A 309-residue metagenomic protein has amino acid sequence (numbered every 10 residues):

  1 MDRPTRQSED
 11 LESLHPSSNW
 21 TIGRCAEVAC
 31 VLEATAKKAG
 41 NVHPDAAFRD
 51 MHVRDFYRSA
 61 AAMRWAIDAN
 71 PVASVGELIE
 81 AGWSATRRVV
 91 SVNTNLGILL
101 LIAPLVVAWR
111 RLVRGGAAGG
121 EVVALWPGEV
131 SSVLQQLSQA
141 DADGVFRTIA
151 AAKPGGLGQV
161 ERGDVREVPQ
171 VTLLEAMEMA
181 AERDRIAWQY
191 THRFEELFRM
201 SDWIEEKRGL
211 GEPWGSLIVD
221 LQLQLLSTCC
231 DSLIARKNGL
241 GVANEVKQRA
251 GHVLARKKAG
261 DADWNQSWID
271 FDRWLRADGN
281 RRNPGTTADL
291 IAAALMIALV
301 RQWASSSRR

Functional and structural regions predicted by a protein language model:
D2-A73, W109-G279, V300-R309: Phosphate-rich cofactor/ligand-interacting catalytic cores and adjacent structured alpha/beta frameworks
V75-V90: Active-site cofactor/substrate anionic-group-binding motifs, chiefly glycine- and Lys/Arg-rich phosphate-binding loops
L78, G97-L101, V145, W214-L221 (+2 more regions): Residue-level detector of well-ordered alpha-helical segments, enriched for hydrophobic/aromatic packing positions
A81, A85, L101-A108, E129: Generic beta-strand or strand-like secondary-structure segments
T86-V92, L96, W109-L112, A117: Acidic catalytic motifs of isoprenoid enzymes
V90-P104, N280-M296: Conserved phosphate/anionic-ligand binding catalytic regions in large, soluble enzymes, centered on
